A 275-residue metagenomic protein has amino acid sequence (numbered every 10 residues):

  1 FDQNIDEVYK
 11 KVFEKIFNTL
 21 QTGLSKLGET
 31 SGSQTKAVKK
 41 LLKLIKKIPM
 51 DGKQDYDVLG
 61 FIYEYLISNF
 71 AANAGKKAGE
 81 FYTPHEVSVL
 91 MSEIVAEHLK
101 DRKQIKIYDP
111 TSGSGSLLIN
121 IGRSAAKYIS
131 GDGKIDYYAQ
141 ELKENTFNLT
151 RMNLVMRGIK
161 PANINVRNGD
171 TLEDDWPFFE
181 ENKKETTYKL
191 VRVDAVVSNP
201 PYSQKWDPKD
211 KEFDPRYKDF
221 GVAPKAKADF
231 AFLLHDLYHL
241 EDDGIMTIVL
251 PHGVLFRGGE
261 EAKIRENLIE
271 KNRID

Functional and structural regions predicted by a protein language model:
F1-L99, A162-T171: Non-catalytic, mostly N-terminal accessory regions of nucleic-acid modification and defense proteins
E64-S68, S116, Y202: Glycine-rich, acidic and aromatic/proline-enriched surface loops and short helix-turn segments that act as binding
A71-A72, E212-Y217: Gly-rich Lys/Arg/Thr-decorated short loops/hinges at beta-loop-alpha junctions or inter-strand turns that position
K77-A195, S203, D207, D214-R216 (+4 more regions): Conserved S-adenosyl-L-methionine
E180, D210, A223-A226: Catalytic core segments in nucleotide and nucleic-acid processing enzymes
R216-L240: Glycine-rich S-adenosyl-L-methionine
L240-M246: Short glycine-dipeptide loop
